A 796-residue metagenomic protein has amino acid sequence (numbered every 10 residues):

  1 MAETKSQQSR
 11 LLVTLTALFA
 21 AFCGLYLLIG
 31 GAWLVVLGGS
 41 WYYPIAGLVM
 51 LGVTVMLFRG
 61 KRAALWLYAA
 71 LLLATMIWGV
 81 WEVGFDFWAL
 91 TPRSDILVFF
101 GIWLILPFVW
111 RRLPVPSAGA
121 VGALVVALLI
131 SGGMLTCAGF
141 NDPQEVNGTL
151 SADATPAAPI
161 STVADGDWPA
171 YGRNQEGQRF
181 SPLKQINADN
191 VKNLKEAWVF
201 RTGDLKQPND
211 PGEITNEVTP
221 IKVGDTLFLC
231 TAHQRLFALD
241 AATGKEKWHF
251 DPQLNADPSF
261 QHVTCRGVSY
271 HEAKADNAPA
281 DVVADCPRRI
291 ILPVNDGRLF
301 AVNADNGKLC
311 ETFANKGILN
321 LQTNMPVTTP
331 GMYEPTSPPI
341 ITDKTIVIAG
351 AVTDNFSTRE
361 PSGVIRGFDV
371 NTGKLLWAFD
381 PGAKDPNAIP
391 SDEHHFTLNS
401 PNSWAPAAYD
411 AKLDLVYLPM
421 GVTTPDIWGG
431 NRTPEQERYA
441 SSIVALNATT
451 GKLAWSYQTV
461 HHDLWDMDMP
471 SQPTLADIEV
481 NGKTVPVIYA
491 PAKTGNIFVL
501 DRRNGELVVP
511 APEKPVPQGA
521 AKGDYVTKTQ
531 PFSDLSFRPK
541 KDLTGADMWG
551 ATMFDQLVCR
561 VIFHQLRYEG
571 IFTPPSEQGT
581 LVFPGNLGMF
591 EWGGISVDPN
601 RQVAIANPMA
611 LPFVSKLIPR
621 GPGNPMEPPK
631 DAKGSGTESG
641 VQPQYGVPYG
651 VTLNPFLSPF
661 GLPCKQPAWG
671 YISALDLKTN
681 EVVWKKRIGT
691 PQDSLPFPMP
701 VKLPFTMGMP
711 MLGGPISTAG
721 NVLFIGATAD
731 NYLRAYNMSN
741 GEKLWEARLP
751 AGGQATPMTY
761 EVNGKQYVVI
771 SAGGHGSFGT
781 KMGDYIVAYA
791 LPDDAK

Functional and structural regions predicted by a protein language model:
M1-T149: Topology signature of small-to-medium multi-pass alpha-helical membrane proteins
F99-V115, A120-V146, L239-E246, T264-H271 (+5 more regions): Hydrophobic or amphipathic alpha-helical targeting/insertion segments
G133-P182, Q530-R538, D542-F554, K633-E638: N-terminal pre-domain segments of enzymes
P156-L205, P220, S673-L675: Mature N-terminal segment immediately following signal peptide/propeptide cleavage in secreted/periplasmic
W168-G172, E213-H233, F260-R298, G331-S357 (+11 more regions): Repeat-blade elements of multi-bladed beta-propeller folds
Q175-S181, D204-D210, F237, D426-I427 (+1 more regions): Short, solvent-exposed loop/turn elements at domain surfaces
K192-L205, L236-P258, H271-D276, V283 (+11 more regions): Extracytoplasmic/lumenal domain signature
R502, P574-P575, T580-P612, L617-P619: Segments forming glycine/polar-rich beta-alpha architectures that bind adenosine-containing cofactors
